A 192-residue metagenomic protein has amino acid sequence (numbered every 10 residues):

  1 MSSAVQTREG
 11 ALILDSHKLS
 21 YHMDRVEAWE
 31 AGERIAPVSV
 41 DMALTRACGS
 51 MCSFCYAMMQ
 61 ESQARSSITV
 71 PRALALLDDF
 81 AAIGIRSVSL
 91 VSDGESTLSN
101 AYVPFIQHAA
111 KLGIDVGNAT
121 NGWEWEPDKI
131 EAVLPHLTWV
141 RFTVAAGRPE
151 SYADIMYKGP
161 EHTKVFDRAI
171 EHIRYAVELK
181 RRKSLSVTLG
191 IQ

Functional and structural regions predicted by a protein language model:
S3-W139, I155, G159, F166-D167 (+1 more regions): Conserved alpha-helical substructure of the radical SAM core
S50, P149-E150: Glycine-centered loop/turn positions within well-structured domains that cap or flank conserved ligand/cofactor-binding
L137-P149: Non-cysteine beta-strand/loop elements that form the S-adenosyl-L-methionine
A145, H162-V165: Short capping loops/turns at secondary-structure boundaries
P149, G159-H162: Active-site oxyanion-binding pockets that recognize sulfate/phosphate
Y152-K158, Y175-K180: Short regulatory "switch" loops immediately downstream of catalytic or recognition motifs within protein catalytic
H172-Q192: Conserved strand-turn element in the central/C-terminal portion of the radical SAM core barrel that lines
